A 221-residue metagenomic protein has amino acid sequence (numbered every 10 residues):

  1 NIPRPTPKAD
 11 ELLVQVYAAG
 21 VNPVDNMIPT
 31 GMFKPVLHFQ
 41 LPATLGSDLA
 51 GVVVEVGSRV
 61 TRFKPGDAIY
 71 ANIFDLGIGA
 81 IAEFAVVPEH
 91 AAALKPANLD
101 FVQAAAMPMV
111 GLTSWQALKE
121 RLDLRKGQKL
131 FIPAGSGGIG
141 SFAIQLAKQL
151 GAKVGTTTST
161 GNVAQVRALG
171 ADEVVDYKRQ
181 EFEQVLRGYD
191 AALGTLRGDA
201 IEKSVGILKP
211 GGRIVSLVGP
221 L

Functional and structural regions predicted by a protein language model:
N1-K8, Q15-N22, N26-L221: Terminal helix/beta-alpha structural elements that buttress the NAD(P)+-binding lobe
